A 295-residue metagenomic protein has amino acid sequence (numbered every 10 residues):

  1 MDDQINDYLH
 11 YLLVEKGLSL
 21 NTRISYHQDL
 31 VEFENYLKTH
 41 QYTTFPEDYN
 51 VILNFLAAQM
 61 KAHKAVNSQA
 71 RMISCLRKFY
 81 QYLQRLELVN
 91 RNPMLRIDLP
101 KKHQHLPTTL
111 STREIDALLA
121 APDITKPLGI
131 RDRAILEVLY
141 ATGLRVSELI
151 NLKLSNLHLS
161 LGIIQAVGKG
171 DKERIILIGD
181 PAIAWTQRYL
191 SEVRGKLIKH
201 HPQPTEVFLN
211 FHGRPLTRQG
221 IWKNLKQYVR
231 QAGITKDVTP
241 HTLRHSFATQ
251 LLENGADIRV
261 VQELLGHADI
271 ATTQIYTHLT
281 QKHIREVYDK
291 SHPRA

Functional and structural regions predicted by a protein language model:
M1-A295: Conserved catalytic core of the tyrosine transesterase superfamily
